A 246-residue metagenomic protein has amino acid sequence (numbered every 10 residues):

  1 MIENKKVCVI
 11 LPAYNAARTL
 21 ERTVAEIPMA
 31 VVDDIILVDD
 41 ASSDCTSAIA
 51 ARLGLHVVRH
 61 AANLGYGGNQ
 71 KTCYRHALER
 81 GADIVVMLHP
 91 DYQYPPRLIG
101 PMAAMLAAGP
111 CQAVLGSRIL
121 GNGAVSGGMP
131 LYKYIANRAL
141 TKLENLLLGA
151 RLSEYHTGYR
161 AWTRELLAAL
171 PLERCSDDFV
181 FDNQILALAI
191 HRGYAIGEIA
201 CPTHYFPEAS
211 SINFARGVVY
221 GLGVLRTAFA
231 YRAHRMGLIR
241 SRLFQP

Functional and structural regions predicted by a protein language model:
M1-E3, G149, E173-P246: Hydrophobic helical membrane-anchoring modules
C8-P12, I36, R59: Short hydrophobic beta-strand elements that form part of the catalytic alpha/beta core underpinning NDP-sugar/donor
Y14-M29: Short, well-formed alpha-helical segments that are part of the catalytic scaffolds of diverse glycosyltransferases
A16-T19, S42, P95: Donor nucleotide-sugar binding loop of glycosyltransferases
D39-S47: A conserved acidic beta->alpha catalytic loop
A41, G65, Q93: A short, conserved beta-strand element in the Rossmann-like catalytic core that flanks the donor/metal-binding loop
V58-E79, P96-F179, F206-A215, V219-L225: Acceptor/aglycone-binding surface of glycosyltransferases and processive sugar-polymer synthases
A82-Q93: Short beta-strand-to-loop acidic/aromatic patch adjacent to the donor-nucleotide binding site
